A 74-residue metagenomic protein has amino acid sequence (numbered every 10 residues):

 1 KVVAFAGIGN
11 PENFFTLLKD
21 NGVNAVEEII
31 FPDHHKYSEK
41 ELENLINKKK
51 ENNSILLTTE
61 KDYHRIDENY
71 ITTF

Functional and structural regions predicted by a protein language model:
K1-E39: Redox- and metal-dependent alpha/beta enzyme cores, enriched for Fe-S-associated oxidoreductases and cofactor-handling
E12-N13, Y63-E68: Short, charged/polar "capping" segments at the starts of alpha-helices and the immediately preceding loops
L18-K19, I66-T73: Short, aromatic/basic amphipathic alpha-helical patches
E28, L56, T73-F74: Conserved beta-strand scaffold positions in the cores of enzyme catalytic domains, especially in NTP/NDP-utilizing
S38-E41, N69-I71: Short secondary-structure transition/capping segments
E39-L57: Conserved motor-coupling elements within RecA-like helicase/translocase cores
T59-K61: Short secondary-structure boundary segments
